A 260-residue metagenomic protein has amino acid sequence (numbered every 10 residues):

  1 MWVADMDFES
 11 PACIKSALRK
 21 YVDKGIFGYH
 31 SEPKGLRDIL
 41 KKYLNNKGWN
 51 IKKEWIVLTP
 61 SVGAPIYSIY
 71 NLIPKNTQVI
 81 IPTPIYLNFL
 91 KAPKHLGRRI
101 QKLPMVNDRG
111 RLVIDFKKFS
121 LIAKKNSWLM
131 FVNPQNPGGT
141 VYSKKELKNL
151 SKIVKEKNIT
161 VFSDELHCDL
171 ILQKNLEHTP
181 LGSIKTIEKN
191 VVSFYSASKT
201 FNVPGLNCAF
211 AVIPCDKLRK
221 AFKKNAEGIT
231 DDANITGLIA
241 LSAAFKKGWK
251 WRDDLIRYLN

Functional and structural regions predicted by a protein language model:
M1-G28, I159: N-terminal "arm"/small-domain region of PLP-dependent enzymes with the aminotransferase-like
A4-D7, N133-P137, K199: Short glycine-rich anion-binding loops that position phosphate/pyrophosphate groups of nucleotides and phosphorylated
P11, K15, L36-R37, L147 (+4 more regions): A general structural signal for well-ordered alpha-helical segments in protein cores
F27-K152, D169-L170, L176-I184, E188: Conserved core of the PLP fold type I
E32, N190-N260: PLP-dependent aminotransferase class I/II
W128, T160, V192: Short, Asp-centered acidic motifs that coordinate Mg2+ and/or phosphate in catalytic or ligand-binding sites
N133, V161-F162: Residue-level marker for buried hydrophobic side chains located in beta-strands that build the well-ordered beta-sheet
E165: Walker B catalytic acidic pair
